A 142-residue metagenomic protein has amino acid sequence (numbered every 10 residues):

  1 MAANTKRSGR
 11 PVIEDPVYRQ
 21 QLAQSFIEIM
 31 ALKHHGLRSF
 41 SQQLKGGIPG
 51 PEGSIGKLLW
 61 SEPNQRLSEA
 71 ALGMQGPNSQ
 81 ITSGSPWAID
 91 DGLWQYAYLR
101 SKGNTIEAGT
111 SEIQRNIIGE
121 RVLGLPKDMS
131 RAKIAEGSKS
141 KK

Functional and structural regions predicted by a protein language model:
M1-K142: Alpha-helical interface subdomain recognition
